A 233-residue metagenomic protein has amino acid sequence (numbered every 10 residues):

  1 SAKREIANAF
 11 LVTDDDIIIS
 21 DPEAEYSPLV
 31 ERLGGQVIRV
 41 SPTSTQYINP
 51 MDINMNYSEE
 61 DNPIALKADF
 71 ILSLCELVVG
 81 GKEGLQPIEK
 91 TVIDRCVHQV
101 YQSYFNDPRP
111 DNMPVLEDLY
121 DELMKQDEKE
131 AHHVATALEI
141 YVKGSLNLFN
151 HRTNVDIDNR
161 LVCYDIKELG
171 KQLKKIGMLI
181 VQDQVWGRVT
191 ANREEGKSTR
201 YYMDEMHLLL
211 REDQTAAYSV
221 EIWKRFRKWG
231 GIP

Functional and structural regions predicted by a protein language model:
S1-P42: Glycine-rich phosphate-binding loop of nucleotide-binding enzymes
A24-Q36, P42-S44, N49-G231: P-loop NTPase motor domains
